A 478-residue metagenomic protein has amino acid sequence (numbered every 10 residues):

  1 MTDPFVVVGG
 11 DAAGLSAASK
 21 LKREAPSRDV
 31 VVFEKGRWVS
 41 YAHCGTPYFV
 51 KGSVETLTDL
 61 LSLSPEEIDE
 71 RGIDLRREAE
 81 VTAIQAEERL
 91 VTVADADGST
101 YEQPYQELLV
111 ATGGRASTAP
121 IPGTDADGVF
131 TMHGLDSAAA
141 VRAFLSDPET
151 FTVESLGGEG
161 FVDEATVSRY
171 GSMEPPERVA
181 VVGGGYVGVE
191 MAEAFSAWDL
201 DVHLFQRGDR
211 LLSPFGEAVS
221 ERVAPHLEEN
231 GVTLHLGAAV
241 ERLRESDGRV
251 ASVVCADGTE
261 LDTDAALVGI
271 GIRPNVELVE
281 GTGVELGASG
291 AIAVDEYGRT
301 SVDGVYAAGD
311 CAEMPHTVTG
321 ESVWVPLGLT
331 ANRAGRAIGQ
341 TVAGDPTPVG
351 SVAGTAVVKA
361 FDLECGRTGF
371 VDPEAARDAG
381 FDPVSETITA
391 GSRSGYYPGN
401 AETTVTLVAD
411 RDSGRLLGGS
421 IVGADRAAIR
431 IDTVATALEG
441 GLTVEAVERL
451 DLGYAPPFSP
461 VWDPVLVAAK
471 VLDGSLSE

Functional and structural regions predicted by a protein language model:
M1-D74, V189, E193-F215: Beta1-alpha1 glycine-rich phosphate/pyrophosphate-binding loop at the start of Rossmann-like nucleotide-binding domains
M1-F5, A12-L15, K20-P26, T46 (+5 more regions): Haloarchaeal acidic low-complexity proteome signature biased toward cell-envelope/secretome components but also
P4, D257-G290, R367-R449: C-terminal catalytic lobe of FAD-dependent flavoproteins
V8-G9, V110, V182-G183: Conserved N-terminal Rossmann-fold NAD(P)-binding element of oxidoreductases
S27-D29, L75-D95, S99-Q103, A197-V294: A Rossmann-like FAD-binding core segment of flavoenzymes
D125-V167, R249-V254, G258-Q340: FAD-site-proximal beta/loop scaffold in flavoenzymes
A140-S220, V232: Rossmann-like NAD(P)H-binding beta-loop-alpha module
M314-D425, S459, P464, K470 (+1 more regions): Mid-to-C-terminal Rossmann-like scaffold of FAD/NAD(P)H-dependent oxidoreductases
